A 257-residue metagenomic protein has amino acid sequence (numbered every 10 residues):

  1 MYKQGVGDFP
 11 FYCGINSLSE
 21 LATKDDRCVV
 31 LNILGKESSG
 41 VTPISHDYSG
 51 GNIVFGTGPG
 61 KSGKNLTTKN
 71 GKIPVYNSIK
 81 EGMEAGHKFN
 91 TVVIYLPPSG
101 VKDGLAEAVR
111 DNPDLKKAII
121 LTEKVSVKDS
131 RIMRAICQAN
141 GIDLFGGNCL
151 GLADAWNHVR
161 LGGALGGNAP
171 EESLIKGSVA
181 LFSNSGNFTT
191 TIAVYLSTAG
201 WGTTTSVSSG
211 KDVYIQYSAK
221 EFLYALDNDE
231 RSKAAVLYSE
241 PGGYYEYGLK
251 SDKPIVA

Functional and structural regions predicted by a protein language model:
M1-A257: Catalytic-core regions of core metabolic enzymes, especially those transforming organic acids/acyl-group intermediates
